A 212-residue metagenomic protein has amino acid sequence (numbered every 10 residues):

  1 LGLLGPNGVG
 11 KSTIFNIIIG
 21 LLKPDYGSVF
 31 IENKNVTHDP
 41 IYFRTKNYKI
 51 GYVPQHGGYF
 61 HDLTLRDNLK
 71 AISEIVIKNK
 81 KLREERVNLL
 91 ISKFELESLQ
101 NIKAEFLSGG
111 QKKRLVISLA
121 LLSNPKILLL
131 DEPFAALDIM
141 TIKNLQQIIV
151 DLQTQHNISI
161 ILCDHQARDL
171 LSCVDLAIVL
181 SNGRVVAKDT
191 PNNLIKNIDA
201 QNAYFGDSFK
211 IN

Functional and structural regions predicted by a protein language model:
L4-P6: The feature captures the beta-strand-to-loop junction immediately N-terminal to the Walker
I19: Helix-to-loop junction immediately C-terminal to a conserved catalytic motif
G27-H38, T45-N47: Conserved ABC transporter NBD signature motif
H56, L63-E74: Q-loop/switch helix immediately C-terminal to the Walker
K70, K81-L99, V150: Conserved ABC ATPase "signature" region
K103-L107: Conserved ABC ATPase signature
L128-E132: Catalytic Walker B motif of ABC-type/P-loop ATPase nucleotide-binding domains
